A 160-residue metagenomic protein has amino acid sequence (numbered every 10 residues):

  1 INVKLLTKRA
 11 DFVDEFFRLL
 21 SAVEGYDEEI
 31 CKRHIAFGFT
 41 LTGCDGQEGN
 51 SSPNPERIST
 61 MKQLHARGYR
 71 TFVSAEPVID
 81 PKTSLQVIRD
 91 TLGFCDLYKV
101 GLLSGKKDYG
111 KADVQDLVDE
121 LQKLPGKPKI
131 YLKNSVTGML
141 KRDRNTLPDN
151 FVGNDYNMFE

Functional and structural regions predicted by a protein language model:
I1-P128: Conserved AdoMet/S-adenosylmethionine-binding subsite of the radical SAM
D108-E160: C-terminal accessory extensions appended to soluble enzyme cores
